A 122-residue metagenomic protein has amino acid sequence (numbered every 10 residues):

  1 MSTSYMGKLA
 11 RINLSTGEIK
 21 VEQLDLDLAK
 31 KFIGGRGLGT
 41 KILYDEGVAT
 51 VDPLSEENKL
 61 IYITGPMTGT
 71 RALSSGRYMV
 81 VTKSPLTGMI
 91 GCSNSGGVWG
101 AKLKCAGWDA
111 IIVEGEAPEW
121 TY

Functional and structural regions predicted by a protein language model:
M1-Y122: Acidic carboxylate diad motif detector
